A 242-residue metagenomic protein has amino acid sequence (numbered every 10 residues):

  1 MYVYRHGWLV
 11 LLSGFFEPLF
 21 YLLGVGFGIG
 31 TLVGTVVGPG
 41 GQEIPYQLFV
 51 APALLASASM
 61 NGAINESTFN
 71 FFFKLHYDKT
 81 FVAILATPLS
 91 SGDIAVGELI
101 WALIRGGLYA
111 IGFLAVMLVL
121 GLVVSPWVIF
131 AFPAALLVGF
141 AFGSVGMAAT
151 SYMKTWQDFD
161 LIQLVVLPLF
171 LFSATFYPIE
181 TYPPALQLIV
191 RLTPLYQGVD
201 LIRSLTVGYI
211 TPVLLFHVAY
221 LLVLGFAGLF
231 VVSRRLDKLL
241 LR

Functional and structural regions predicted by a protein language model:
M1-I129, P133-R242: Hydrophobic transmembrane alpha-helices and immediately adjacent juxtamembrane helices of multi-pass inner-membrane
